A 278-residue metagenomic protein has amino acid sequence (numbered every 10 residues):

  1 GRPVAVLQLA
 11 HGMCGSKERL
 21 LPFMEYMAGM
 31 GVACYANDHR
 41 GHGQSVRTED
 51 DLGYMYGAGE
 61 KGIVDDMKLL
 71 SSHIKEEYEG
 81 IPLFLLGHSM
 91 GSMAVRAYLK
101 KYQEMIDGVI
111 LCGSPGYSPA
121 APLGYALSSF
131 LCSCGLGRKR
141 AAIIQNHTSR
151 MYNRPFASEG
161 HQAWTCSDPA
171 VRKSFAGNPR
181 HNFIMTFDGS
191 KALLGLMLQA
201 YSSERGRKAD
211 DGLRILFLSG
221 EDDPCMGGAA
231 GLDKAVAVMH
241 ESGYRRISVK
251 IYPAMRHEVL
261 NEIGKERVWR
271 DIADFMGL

Functional and structural regions predicted by a protein language model:
V4, L9-G15, S89-M90, E221-D222: Active-site glycine-rich loops that stabilize anionic/oxyanionic intermediates across multiple enzyme folds
M24-D50: Conserved alpha/beta-hydrolase
M55-K75: Alpha/beta-hydrolase active-site loop
Y78-S89: Alpha/beta-hydrolase fold nucleophile elbow
V95-R180: Alpha/beta-hydrolase-fold enzymes
F217-S219: Short beta-strand/loop motif that positions the catalytic acidic residue of the alpha/beta-hydrolase fold
P224-K234: Conserved alpha/beta-hydrolase "acid-adjacent" motif
S242-L278: Catalytic active-site module of serine/aspartate enzymes centered on a nucleophile-bearing elbow/loop
